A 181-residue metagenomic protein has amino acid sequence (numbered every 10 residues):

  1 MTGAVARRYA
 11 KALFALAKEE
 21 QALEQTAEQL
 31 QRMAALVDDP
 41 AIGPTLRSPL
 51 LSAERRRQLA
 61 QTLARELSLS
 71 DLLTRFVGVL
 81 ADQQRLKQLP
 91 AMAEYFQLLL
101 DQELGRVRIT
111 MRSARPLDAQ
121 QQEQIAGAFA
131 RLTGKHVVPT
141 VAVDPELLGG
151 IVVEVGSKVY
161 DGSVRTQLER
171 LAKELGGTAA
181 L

Functional and structural regions predicted by a protein language model:
M1-L181: Elongated, mostly alpha-helical coiled-coil "stalk/stator" tethers of large membrane protein machines
